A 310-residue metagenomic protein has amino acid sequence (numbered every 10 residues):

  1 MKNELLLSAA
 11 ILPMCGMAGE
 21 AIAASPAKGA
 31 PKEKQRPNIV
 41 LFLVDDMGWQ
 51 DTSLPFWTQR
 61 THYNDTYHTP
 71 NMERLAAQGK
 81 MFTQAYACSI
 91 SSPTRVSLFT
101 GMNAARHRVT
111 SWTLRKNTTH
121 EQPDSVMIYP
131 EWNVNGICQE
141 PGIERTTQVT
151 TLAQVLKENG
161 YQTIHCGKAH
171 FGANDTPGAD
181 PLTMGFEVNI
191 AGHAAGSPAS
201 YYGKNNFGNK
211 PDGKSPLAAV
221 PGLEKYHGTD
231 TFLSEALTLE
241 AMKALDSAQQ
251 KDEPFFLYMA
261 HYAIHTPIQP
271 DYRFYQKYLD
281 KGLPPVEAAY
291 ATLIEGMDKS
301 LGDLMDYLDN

Functional and structural regions predicted by a protein language model:
M1-S8: Bacterial N-terminal signal peptides that target proteins for export
S8-M17: Bacterial N-terminal signal peptides
A18-A27: Signal peptide processing junction and immediate N-terminal pro/mature segment of secreted/exported proteins
P26-K80, A169: Active-site-proximal N-terminal segment of extracellular/periplasmic enzymes that hydrolyze or transfer
R36-Q50, N71-L75, Q84, L98-T100 (+5 more regions): Beta-strand elements within well-structured catalytic alpha/beta cores of enzymes that handle phosphate/sulfate esters
F42-D46, A85-I90, G101-M102, C166-H170 (+3 more regions): Active-site-proximal beta-strand/loop segments in catalytic clefts of secreted hydrolases
R60-R95, G101-R106, Q162-I164, M184-H193: Short, structured active-site-proximal loop/turn typified by the sulfatase FGly-forming signature C/S-X-P-X-R
L114-Q162, A169-F255, H261-P270, L279 (+2 more regions): Formylglycine-dependent
